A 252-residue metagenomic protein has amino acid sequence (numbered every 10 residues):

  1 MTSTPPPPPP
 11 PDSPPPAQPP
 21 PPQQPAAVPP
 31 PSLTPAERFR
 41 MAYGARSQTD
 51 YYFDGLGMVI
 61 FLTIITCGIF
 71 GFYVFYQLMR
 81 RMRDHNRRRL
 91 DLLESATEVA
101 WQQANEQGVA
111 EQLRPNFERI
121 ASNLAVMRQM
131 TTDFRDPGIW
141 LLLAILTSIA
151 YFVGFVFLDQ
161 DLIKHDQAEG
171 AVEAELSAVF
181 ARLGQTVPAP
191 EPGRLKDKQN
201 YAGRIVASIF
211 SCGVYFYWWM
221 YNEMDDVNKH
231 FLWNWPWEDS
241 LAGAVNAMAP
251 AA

Functional and structural regions predicted by a protein language model:
M1-P19: N-terminal acidic, proline/glycine-rich, low-complexity intrinsically disordered segments
P5-P9, F152, P250: Proline-rich low-complexity regions
P21-I65, Y73-L143, V153-A207, W218-A252: Membrane-interface extramembranous regions at the lipid-water interface
A150-Y151, F210-F216: Alpha-helical transmembrane segments of helical membrane proteins, especially in multi-pass transport, channel
